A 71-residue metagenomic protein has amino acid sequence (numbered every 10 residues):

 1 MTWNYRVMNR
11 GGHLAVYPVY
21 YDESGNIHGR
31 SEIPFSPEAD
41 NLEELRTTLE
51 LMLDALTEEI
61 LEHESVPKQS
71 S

Functional and structural regions predicted by a protein language model:
M1-S24: Short N-terminal "domain-start" leader segments that mark the transition from disordered tails or signal peptides into
T2-W3, F35-P37, L42-S71: Low-complexity intrinsically disordered segments
A15, V19-D22, H28-S36, L42 (+1 more regions): Buried hydrophobic residues that stabilize the cores of well-folded domains
